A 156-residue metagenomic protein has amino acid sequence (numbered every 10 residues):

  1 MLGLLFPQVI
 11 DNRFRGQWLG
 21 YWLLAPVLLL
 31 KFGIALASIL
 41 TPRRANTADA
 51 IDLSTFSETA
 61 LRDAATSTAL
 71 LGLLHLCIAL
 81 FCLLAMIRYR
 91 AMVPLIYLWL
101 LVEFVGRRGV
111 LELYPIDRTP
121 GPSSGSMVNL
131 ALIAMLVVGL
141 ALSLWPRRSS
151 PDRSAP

Functional and structural regions predicted by a protein language model:
M1-I34: Cytosolic juxtamembrane helix and N-cap/initiation of the first transmembrane helix
L29-E58: Hydrophobic transmembrane helix segments
L30-G33, L101-L111: Aromatic-anchored segments of alpha-helical transmembrane domains
D49-L83: Core segments of alpha-helical transmembrane spans in multipass integral membrane proteins
A50-I51, R118-A131: Non-cytosolic membrane-interface motifs at loop->transmembrane helix junctions
T59-A60, R107-I116: Juxtamembrane membrane-interface segments at transmembrane alpha-helix termini
A79-P94: Juxtamembrane helix-break-helix junctions at the cytosolic face of small multi-pass alpha-helical membrane proteins
A134-R153: Membrane-water interface at the C-terminal end of transmembrane alpha helices
